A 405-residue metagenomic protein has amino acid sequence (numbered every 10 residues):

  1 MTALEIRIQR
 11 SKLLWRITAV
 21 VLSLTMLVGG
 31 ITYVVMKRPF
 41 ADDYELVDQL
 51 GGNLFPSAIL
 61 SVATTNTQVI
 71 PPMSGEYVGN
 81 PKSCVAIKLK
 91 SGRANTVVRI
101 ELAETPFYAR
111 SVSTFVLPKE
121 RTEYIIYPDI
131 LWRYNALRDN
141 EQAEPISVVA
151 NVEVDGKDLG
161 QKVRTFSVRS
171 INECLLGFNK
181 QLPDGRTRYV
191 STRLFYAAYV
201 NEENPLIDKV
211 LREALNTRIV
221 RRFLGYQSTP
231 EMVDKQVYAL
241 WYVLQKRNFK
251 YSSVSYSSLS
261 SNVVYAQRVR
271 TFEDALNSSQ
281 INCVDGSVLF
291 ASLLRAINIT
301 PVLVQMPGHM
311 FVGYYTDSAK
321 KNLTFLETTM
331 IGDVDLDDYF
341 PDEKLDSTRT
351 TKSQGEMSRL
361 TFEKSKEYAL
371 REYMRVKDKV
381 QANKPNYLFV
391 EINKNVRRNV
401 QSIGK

Functional and structural regions predicted by a protein language model:
M1-L14: N-terminal Lys/Arg-rich, disordered targeting/topogenic segments
E5-I8, V28, K37: Hydrophobic helices that insert into or interface with lipid environments
R16-Y33: Hydrophobic membrane-insertion alpha-helices, especially the h-region of bacterial N-terminal signal peptides
R38-K180: Beta-strand-enriched, solvent-exposed domains that form extended recognition/catalytic surfaces
V85-K90, N95-V112, L117, R164-S170 (+4 more regions): Alpha-helical and coiled-coil interaction segments, frequently adjacent to or embedded within charge-biased
N172-V210, T217, Q227-D234, D333-L336 (+4 more regions): Extracytoplasmic/secretory-pathway proteins
T192-S278, K320: Secondary-structure boundary elements
S279-R375: Hydrophobic/aromatic-rich core segments of domains that either
